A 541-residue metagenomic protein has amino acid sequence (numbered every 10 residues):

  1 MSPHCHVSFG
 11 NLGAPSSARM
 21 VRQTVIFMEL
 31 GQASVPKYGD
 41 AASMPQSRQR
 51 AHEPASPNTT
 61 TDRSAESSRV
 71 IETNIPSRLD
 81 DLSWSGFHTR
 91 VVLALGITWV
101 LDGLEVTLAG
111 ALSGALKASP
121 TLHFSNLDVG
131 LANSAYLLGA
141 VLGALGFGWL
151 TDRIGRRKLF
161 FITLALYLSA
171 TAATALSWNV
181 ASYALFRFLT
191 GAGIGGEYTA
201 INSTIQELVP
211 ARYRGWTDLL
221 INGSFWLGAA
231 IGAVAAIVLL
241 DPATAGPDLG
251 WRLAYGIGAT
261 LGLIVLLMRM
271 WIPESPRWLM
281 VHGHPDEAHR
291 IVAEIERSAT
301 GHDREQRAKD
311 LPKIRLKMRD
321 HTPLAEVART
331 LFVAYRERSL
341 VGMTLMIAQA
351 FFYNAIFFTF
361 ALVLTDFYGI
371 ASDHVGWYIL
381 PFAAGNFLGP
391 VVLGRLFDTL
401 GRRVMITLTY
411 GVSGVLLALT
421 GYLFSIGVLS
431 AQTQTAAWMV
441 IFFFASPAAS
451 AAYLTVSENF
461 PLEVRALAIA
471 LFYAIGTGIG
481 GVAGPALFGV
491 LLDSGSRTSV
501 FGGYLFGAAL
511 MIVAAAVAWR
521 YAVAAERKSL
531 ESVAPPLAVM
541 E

Functional and structural regions predicted by a protein language model:
S2, G10-S17: Intrinsically disordered, low-complexity segments enriched in small polar residues
S8, A18-R19, Q23, Q32 (+1 more regions): Charged/polar low-complexity intrinsically disordered segments
F27-E541: Transmembrane-helix signature of 12-pass secondary carriers
